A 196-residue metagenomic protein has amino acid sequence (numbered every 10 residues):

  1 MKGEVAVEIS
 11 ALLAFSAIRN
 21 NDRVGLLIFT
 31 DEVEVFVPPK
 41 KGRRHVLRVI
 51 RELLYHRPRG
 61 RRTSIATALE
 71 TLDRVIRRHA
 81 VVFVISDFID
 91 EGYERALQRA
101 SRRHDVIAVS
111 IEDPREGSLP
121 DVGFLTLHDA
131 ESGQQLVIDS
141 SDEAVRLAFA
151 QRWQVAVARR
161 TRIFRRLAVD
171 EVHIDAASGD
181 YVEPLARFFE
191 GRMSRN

Functional and structural regions predicted by a protein language model:
M1-N196: Exposed, interaction-prone extracellular/peripheral surfaces
